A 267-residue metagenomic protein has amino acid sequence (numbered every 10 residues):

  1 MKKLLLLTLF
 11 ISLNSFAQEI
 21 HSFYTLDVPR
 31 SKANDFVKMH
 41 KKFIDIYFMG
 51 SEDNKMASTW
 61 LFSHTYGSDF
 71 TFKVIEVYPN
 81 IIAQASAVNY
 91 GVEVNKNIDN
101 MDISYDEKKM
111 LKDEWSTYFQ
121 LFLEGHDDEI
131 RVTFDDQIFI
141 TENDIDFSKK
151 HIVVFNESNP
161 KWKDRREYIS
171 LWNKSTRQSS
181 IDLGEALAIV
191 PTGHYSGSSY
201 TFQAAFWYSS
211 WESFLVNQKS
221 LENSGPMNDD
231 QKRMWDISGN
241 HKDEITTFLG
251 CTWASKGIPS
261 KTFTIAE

Functional and structural regions predicted by a protein language model:
M1-K2, I130: Short, intrinsically disordered low-complexity segments
K3-S15: Sec-dependent N-terminal signal peptides
A17-M227, W235-E267: Short S/T/G/P-rich N-terminal loop/turn motif that feeds into the first structured element of a domain
